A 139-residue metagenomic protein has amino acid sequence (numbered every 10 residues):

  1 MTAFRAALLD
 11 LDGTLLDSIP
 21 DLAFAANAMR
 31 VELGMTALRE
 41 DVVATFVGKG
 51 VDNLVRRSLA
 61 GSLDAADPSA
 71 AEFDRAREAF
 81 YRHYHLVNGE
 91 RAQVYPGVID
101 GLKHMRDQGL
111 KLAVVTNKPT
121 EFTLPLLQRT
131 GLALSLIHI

Functional and structural regions predicted by a protein language model:
T2-T45, R56: Active-site neighborhood of HAD-like aspartate-dependent phosphohydrolases
D17, L38, D64-D67, H85 (+4 more regions): Residues in soluble alpha-helical coiled-coils and helical-bundle/repeat scaffolds
L22, A26, V55, V98 (+1 more regions): Hydrophobic packing residues within well-ordered alpha-helices of enzyme cores
V31-T36, L63-P68, Q108, G131-S135: Short helix-capping segments at alpha-helix termini
K49-L86, H104: A metal-dependent, Asp-based hydrolase signature
H85-V114, T120-P125: Short, acidic loop-to-helix structural element flanking the phosphoryl-transfer center in phosphate-processing enzymes
I137-I139: Conserved small/polar residues in nucleotide/adenosyl-binding loops
